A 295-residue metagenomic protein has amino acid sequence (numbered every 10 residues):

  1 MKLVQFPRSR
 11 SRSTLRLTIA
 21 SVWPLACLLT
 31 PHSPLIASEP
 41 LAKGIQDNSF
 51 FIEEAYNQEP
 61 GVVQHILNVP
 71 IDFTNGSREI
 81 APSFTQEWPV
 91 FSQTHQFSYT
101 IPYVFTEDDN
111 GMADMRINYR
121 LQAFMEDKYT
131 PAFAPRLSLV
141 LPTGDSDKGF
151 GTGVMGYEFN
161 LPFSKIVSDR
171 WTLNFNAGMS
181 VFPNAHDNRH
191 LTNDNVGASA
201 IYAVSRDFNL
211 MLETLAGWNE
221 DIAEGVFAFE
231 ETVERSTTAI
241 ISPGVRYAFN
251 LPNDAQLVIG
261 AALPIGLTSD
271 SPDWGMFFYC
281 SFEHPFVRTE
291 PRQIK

Functional and structural regions predicted by a protein language model:
M1-I45, F286-K295: Cleavable N-terminal export/targeting peptides
A37-K295: Transmembrane beta-barrel domains of Gram-negative outer membranes and organellar outer membranes
